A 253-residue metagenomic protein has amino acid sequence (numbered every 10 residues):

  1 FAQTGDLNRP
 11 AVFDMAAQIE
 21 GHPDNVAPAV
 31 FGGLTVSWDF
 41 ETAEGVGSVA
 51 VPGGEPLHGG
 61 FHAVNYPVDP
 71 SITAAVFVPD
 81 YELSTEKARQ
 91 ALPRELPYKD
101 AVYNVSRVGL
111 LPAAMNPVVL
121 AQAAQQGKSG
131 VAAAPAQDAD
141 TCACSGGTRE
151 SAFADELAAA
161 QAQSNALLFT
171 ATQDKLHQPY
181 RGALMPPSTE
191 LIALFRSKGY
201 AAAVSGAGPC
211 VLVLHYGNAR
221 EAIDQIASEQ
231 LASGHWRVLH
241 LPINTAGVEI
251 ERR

Functional and structural regions predicted by a protein language model:
F1-Q3, P10-V26: Glycine/small-residue-rich loop that forms an oxyanion/phosphate-binding "nest" at active or ligand-binding sites
F1-R9, V30-F40: DPxDG-like acidic metal-binding loop motif
M15-G21, W38, A43-P67, P93-L96: Active-site glycine-rich loop that binds ribose-phosphate moieties when present
I19-E20, A27-A29, H58-G60, N65-S71 (+3 more regions): Solvent-exposed alpha-helices and their adjacent loops that cap or buttress functional pockets in soluble metabolic
A29-F31, W38, V76-D80, S205-G206 (+1 more regions): Short beta-strand segments
D39, P79, V213-G217: Short beta-strand-to-loop capping motifs
N65-A101: Short, acidic (Asp/Glu-rich) active-site segment that either coordinates a divalent metal cofactor
P117-R253: Glycine-rich, charge-dense phosphate/pyrophosphate-binding loop(s) and the adjacent flexible "lid"/catalytic subdomain
